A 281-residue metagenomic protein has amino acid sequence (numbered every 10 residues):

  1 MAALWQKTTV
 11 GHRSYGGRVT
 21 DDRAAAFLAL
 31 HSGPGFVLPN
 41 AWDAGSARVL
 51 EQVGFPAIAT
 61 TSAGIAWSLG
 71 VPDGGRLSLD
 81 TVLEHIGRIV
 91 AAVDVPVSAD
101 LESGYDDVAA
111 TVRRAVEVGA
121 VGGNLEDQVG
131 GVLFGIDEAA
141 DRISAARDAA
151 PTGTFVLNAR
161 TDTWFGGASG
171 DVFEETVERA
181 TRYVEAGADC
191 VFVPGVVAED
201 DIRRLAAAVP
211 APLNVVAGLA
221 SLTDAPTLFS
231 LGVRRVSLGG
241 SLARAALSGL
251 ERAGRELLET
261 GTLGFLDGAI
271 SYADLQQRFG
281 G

Functional and structural regions predicted by a protein language model:
G11, G16-G17: Residue-identity detector for glycine
R18, F27, D148, G240-G281: Extended, intrinsically disordered, low-complexity segments
D21-P96, L101-L238, A245-L247: Alpha/beta enzyme core
